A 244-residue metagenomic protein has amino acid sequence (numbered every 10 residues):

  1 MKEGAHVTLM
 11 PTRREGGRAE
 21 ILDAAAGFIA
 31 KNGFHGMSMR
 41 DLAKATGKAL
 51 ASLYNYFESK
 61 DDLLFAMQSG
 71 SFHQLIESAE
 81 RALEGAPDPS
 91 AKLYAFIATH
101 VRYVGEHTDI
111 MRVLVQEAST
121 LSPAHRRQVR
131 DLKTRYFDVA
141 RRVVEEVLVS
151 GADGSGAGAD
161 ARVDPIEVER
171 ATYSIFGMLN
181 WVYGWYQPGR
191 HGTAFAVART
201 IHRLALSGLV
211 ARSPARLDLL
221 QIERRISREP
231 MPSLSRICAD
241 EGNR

Functional and structural regions predicted by a protein language model:
M1-G16, G154-A159, S213-R244: N-terminal intrinsically disordered/low-complexity leader segments
G17-A25, L42, M67-L75, A79 (+1 more regions): Generic hydrophobic, amphipathic alpha-helix propensity
E20, F28-D62, A66: Helix-turn-helix
I21-I29, H100, A205: Short hydrophobic clusters on alpha-helical segments that form packing/core surfaces in small helical domains
A66, E80-D109, I175: Hydrophobic alpha-helical connector segments
G70-I76, P123-A157, E169-Y173, G177-N180 (+2 more regions): Amphipathic alpha-helical packing segments from all-alpha helical-bundle domains
Y103-E106, T172-G192, A205-D218: Amphipathic C-terminal alpha-helical segment
G105-R126, G184, D218-Q221: Amphipathic alpha-helical segments used for helix-helix packing
